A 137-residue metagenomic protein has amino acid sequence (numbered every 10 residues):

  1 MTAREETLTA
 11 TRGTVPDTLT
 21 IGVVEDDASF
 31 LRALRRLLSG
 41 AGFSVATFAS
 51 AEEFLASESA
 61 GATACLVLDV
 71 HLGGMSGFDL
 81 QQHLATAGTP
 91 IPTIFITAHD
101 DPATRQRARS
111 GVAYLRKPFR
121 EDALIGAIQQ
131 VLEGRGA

Functional and structural regions predicted by a protein language model:
M1-G22, A28-R35, S50, L55-A56 (+2 more regions): Non-catalytic signal-transmission and effector/linker regions of two-component phosphorelay proteins
T47-C65: Acidic, metal-coordinating helix/loop segments flanking the phosphotransfer/catalytic sites of two-component signaling
E58-G61, H83-P90, R107: Conserved phosphotransfer cores of two-component systems
D69, T97: Active-site residues of response regulator receiver
G73: The feature encodes the CheY-like receiver
H99-A103: Negatively charged, flexible loop motifs adjacent to catalytic sites in prokaryotic signal transduction proteins
K117: A Lys-centered signature of the CheY-like receiver
